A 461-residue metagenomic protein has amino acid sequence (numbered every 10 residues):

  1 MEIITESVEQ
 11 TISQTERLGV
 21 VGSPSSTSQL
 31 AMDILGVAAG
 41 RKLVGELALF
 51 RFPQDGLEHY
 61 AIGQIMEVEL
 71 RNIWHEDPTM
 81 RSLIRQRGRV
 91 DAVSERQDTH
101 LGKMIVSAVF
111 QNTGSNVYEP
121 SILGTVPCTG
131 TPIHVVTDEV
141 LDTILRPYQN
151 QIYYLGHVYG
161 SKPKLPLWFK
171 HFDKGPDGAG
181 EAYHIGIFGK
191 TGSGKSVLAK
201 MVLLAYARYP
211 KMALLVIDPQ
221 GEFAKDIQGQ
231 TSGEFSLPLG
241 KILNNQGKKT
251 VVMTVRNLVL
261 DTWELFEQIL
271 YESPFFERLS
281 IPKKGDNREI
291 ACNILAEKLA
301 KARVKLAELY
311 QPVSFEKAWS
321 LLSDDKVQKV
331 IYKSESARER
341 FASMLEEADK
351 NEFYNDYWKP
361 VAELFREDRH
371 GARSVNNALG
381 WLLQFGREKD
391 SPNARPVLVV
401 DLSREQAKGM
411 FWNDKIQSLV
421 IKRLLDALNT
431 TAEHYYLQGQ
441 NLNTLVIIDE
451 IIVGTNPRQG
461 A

Functional and structural regions predicted by a protein language model:
M1-G186, V202, Q440-L442, P457-R458: Basic- and hydrophobic-enriched, low-structure N-terminal and domain-boundary segments that flank ATP-binding catalytic
V109-F110, Q220-A224, R404-A407, I452-V453: Conserved nucleotide-binding/hydrolysis micro-motifs of P-loop NTPases
L155-V251: Glycine-rich phosphate-binding loop of nucleotide-binding enzymes
Y206-P210, D390-P392, Y435-Q440, A461: Conserved catalytic network of the ASCE P-loop NTPase/AAA+ motor domain
K211-L215, A394-L398, Q440-L445: Loop/turn-to-beta-strand initiation segments
L243-S374: Helical/strand "switch-coupling" subdomains that flank nucleotide/phosphate-binding cores, especially in P-loop NTPases
A348-K415: Extended helical coiled-coil dimerization/tether regions that scaffold and oligomerize large DNA-maintenance assemblies
G409-A461: Conserved P-loop NTPase motor cores
